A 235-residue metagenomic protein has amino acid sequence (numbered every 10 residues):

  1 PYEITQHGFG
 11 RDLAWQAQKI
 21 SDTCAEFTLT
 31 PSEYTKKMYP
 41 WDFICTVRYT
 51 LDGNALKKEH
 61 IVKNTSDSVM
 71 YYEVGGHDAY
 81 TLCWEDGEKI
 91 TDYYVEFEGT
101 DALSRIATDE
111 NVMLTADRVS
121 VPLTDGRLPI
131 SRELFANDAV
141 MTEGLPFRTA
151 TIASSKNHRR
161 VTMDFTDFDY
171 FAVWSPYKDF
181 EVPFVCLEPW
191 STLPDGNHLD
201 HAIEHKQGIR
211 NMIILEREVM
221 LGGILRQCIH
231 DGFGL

Functional and structural regions predicted by a protein language model:
Y2-G53: Extended, loop-rich substrate-binding clefts of extracytoplasmic carbohydrate-active enzymes
A25-F27, C45-V47, K58, Y93 (+4 more regions): Hydrophobic residues positioned within well-ordered beta-strands of beta-sheet architectures
T35-I44, V69-M70, L199, H205: A short acidic/glycine-rich loop-to-helix N-cap element
P40-I44, L51-K57, D67-V69, E88 (+1 more regions): Coil-to-beta-strand transition motifs
E59-D92: Acidic (Asp/Glu-rich), glycine- and aromatic
A79-T166: Active-site/ligand-binding surface loops and adjacent short beta/alpha elements that line catalytic pockets across
R159-G232: Active-site pocket scaffolds in enzymes
